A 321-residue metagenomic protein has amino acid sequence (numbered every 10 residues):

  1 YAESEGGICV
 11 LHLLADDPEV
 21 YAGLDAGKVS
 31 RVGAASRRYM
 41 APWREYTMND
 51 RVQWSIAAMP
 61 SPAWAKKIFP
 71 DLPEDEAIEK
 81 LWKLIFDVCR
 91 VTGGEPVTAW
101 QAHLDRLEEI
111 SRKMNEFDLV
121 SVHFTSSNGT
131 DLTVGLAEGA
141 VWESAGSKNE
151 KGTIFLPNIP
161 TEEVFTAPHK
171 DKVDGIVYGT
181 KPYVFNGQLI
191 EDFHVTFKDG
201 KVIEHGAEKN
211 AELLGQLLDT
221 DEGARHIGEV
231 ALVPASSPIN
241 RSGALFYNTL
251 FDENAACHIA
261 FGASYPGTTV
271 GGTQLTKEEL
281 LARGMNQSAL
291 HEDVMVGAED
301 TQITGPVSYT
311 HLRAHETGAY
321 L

Functional and structural regions predicted by a protein language model:
Y1-V173: Active-site bordering "gate/hinge" segments that shape substrate access to catalytic or cofactor-binding pockets
D16-P18, S61, G129, G139-V141 (+6 more regions): Short, glycine-/Ser/Thr-/acidic-enriched flexible segments
S121-F124, F193-T196, V202, E299-S308: Short polybasic amphipathic segments
T166-D219: Long, well-ordered mid-to-C-terminal structural blocks that present hydrophobic/aromatic surfaces
K172-D174, I190-D192, D199, R225-E229 (+3 more regions): Active-site lining segments that contact anionic ligands and/or coordinate catalytic metals
E204-T273: Dual-mode signal for accessory low-complexity, basic/Gly-rich regions
Q274-E292: A conserved acidic, glycine/proline-rich C-terminal tail/linker
T310-T317: Conserved small/polar residues in nucleotide/adenosyl-binding loops
